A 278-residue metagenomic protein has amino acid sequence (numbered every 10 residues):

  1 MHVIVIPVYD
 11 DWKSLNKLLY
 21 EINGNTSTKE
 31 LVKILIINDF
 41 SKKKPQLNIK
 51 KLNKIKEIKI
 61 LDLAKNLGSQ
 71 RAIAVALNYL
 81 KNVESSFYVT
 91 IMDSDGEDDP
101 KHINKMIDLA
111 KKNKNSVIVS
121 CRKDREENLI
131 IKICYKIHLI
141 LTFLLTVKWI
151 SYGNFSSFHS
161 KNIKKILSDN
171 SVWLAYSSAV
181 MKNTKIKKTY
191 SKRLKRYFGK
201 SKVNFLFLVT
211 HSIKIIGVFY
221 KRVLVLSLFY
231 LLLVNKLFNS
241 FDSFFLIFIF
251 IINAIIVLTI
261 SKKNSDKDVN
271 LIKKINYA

Functional and structural regions predicted by a protein language model:
M1-V3, K33: Cell-envelope/extracellular polymer assembly enzymes that use nucleotide-activated donors
D11-T26, K44: Short, well-formed alpha-helical segments that are part of the catalytic scaffolds of diverse glycosyltransferases
E30-S41, L61-D62: Short beta-strand/loop segment that forms part of the nucleotide-sugar
N38-L47, G96-E97: A conserved acidic beta->alpha catalytic loop
A64-K65, Q70-Y79, I91, E97-L174 (+1 more regions): Acceptor/aglycone-binding surface of glycosyltransferases and processive sugar-polymer synthases
V83-Y88: Short acidic donor-binding loop at the edge of a beta-strand
K164-V223: Catalytic donor/gating beta->alpha subdomain of glycosyltransferases that bind UDP-sugars
R222-A278: Membrane-embedded multi-pass helical conduit in multi-pass membrane proteins, especially envelope-biosynthetic
